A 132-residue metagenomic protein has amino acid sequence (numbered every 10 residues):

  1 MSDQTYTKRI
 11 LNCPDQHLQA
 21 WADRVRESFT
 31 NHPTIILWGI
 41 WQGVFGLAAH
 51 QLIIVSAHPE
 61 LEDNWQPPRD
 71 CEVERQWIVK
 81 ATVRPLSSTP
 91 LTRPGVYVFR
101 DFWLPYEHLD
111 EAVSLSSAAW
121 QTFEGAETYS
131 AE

Functional and structural regions predicted by a protein language model:
M1-E132: Short S/T/G/P-rich N-terminal loop/turn motif that feeds into the first structured element of a domain
